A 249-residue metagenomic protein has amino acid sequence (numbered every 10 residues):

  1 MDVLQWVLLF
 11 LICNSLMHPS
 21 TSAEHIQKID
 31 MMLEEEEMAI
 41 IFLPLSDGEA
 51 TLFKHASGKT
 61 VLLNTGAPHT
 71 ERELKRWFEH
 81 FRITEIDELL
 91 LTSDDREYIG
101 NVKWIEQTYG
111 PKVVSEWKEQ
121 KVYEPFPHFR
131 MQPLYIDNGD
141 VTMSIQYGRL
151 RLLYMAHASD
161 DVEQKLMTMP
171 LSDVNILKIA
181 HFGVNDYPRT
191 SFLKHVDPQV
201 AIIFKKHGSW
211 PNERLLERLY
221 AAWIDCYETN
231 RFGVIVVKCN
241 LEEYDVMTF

Functional and structural regions predicted by a protein language model:
D2-S57, P125-L134, G233: Zn-dependent metallo-beta-lactamase
A39, G58-T60, R149-R151: Residues that mark the start of a beta-strand
I41, L90, S115, V200-I202 (+1 more regions): Hydrophobic/aromatic beta-strand patches that form the interior of the parallel beta-sheet core in alpha/beta enzyme
L45-A50, L63-W77, G100-I105, Q132-R214: Active-site-proximal loop/helix segments of hydrolase catalytic cores
R82-E85, G110, S172-D173, D197: Short loop/turn motifs at secondary-structure junctions
T84-E97, L177-H181: Metallo-beta-lactamase
Y109-E116, D197-V200, A222-I224: A short helix->loop->beta-strand "cap" motif at the edges of active sites that frequently abuts
E116-T142, Y147, H207-F249: Binuclear metal-ion centers of metallo-dependent hydrolases, dominated by the metallo-beta-lactamase
